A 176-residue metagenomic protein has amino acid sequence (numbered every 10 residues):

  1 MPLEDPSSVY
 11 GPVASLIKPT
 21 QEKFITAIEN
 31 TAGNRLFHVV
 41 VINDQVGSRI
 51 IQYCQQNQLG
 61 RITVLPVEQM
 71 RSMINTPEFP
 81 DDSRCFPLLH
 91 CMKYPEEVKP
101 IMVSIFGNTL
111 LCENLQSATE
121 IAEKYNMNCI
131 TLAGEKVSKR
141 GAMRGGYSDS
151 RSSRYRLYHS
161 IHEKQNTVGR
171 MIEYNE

Functional and structural regions predicted by a protein language model:
M1-E173: Hinge-like oligomerization/junction regions that interrupt long coiled-coil arms in large cytoskeletal
